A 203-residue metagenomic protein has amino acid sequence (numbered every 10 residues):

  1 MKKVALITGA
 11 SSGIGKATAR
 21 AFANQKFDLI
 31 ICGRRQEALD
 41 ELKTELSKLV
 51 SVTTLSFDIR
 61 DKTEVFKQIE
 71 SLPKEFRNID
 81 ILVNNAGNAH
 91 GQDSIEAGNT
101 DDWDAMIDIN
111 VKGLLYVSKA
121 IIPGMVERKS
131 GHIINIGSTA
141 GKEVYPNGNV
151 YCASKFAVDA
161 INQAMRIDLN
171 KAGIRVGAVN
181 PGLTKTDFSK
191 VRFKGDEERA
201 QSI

Functional and structural regions predicted by a protein language model:
S11-S12: Conserved glycine-rich cofactor-binding loop
Q25-E41: Conserved glycine-rich Rossmann-like NAD(P)H-binding loop of the short-chain dehydrogenase/reductase
S56-K67, T100: The beta1-alpha1 cofactor-binding region of Rossmann-like NAD(H)/NADP(H)-dependent oxidoreductases
D93-I95, D102-A105: Substrate-binding pocket helix/loop in short-chain dehydrogenase/reductase
S118, S154: Active-site helix of classical SDR
P123, I167-D168: Alpha-helical segment proximal to the catalytic Tyr-Lys
S138: Residue(s) in the substrate-gating loop at a strand-loop-helix junction that position the organic substrate next
